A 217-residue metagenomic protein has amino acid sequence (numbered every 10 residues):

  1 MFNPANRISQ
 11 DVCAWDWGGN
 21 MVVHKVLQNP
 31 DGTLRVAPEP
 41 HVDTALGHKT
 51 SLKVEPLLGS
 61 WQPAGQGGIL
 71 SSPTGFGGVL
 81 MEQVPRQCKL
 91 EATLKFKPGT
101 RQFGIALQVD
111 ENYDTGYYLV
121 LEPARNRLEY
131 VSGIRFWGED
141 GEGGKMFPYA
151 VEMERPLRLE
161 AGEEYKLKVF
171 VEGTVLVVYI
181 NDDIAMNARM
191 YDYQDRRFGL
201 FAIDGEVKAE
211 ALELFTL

Functional and structural regions predicted by a protein language model:
F2-I8, V12-L217: Extracellular glycan-recognition regions
